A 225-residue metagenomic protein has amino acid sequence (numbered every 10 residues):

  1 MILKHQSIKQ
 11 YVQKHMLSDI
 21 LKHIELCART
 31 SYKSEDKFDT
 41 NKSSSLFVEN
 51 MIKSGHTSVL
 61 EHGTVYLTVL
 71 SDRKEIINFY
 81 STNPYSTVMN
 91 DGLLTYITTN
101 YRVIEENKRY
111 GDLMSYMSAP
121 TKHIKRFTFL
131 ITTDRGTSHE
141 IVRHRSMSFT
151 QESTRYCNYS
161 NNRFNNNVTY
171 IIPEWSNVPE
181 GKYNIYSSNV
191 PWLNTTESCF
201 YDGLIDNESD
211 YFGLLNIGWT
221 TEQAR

Functional and structural regions predicted by a protein language model:
M1-R225: Family-specific signature for flavin-dependent thymidylate synthase
